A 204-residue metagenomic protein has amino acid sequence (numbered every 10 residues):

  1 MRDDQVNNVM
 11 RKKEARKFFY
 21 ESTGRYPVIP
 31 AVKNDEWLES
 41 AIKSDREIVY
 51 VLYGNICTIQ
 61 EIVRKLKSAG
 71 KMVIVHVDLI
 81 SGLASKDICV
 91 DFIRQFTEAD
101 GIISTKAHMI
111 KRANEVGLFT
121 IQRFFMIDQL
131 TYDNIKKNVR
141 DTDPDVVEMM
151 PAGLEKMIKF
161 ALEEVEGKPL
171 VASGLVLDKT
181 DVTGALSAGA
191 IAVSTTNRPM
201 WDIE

Functional and structural regions predicted by a protein language model:
R2-V73, S81-L83, E98: Conserved N-terminal beta1-alpha1 strand-loop-helix module at the mouth
F19-E21, V63-G70, R94, I110-G117 (+2 more regions): Surface-exposed amphipathic alpha-helices with a cationic face
E21-V28, A69-D78, E98, V116-F125 (+1 more regions): Short beta-strand/loop segments at the ligand-binding rim of alpha/beta enzyme cores
I29-K33, I48-I56, I74-G82, E98-A107 (+2 more regions): Catalytic beta/alpha-barrel core
S40, I88-I93, K137, K156-G167 (+1 more regions): Catalytic cores of alpha/beta
K43-V49, F96-A99, E115-I121, R140-V146 (+2 more regions): Glycine-enriched alpha-helix->loop->beta-strand junction motifs that scaffold or abut catalytic
V51-Y53, P151-M157, G174-D181, L186-E204: Glycine-rich phosphate-binding active-site loops on the catalytic face of alpha/beta enzymes
A107-V139: Histidine/lysine/aspartate-rich catalytic loop segments that bind and position anionic ligands
